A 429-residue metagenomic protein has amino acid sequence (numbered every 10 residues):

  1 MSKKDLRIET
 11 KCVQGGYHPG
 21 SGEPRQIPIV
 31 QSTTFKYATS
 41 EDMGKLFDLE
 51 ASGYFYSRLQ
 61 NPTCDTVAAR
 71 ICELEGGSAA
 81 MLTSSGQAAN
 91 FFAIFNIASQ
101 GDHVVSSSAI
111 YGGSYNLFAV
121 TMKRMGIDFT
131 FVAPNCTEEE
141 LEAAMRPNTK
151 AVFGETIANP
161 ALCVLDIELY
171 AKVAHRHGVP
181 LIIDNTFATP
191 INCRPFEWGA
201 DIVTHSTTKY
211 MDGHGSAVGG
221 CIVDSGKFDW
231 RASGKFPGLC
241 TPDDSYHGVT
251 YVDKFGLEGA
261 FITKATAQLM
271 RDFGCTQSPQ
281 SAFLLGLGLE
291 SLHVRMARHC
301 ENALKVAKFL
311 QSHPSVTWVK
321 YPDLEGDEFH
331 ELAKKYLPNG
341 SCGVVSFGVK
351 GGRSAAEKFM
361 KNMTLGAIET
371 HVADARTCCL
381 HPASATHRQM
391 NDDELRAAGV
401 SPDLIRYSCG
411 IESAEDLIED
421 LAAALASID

Functional and structural regions predicted by a protein language model:
M1-N61, A69: N-terminal "arm"/small-domain region of PLP-dependent enzymes with the aminotransferase-like
S2-K3, E9-H18, A80-S312: Conserved PLP-enzyme active-site core in the AAT-like
T34, S225-F228, V349-G352: Short loop segments at secondary-structure junctions
T39-F91, G113-T121: Conserved N-terminal alpha-helix of the aminotransferase class I/II PLP-enzyme fold
G76, N148, S315-W318, D403: Glycine-centered tight turns that cap/initiate beta-strands
A119-V120, D128-F129, A143, P147-K150 (+4 more regions): PLP-dependent enzyme catalytic core of the Aspartate aminotransferase-like
V223, S346-G348, S408-G410: Short hydrophobic/aromatic beta-strand micro-patches that form the beta-sheet surface supporting nucleotide- or nucleic
F273-T276, Q280-A282, L287, S291 (+4 more regions): Conserved small-domain helix->loop->beta segment predominantly found in fold-type I
